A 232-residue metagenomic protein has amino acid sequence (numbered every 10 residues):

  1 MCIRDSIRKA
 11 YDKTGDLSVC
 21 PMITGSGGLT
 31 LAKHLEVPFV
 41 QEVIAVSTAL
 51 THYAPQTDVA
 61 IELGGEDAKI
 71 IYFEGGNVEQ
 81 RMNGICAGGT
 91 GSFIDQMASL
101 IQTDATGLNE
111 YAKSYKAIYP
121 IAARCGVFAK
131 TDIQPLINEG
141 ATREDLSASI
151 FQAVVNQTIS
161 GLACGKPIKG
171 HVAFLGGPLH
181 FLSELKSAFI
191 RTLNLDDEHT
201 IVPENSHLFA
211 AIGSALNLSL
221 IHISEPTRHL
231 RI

Functional and structural regions predicted by a protein language model:
M1-I3, I221-I232: Single conserved hydrophobic/aromatic residue that forms the stacking wall/gate of nucleotide- or nucleobase-binding
R4-E42, S187-E204: N-terminal glycine/serine-rich phosphate-binding loop of ATP-dependent small-molecule kinases, especially carbohydrate
M22-I23, V37-S47, I61-G65, R81-G89 (+3 more regions): Active-site nucleophile and cofactor-binding loops and adjacent substrate-binding regions of central metabolic enzymes
S26-G27, A163-T192, P203-H207: Glycine-rich phosphate-binding loops at beta-strand->alpha-helix junctions
G27-E79, I159, A163-C164, A211-N217: Conserved phosphate-binding catalytic cores of ATP/NTP-utilizing and phosphoryl-transfer enzymes
G75-A117, L216: Glycine-rich phosphate-binding loop plus the immediately following alpha-helix
I94-Q96, V202-L220, S224: Glycine-rich phosphate-binding/hydrolytic loop that grips phosphoryl groups
A129-S160: Adenine-nucleotide phosphate-binding core of ATP-dependent small-molecule kinases
